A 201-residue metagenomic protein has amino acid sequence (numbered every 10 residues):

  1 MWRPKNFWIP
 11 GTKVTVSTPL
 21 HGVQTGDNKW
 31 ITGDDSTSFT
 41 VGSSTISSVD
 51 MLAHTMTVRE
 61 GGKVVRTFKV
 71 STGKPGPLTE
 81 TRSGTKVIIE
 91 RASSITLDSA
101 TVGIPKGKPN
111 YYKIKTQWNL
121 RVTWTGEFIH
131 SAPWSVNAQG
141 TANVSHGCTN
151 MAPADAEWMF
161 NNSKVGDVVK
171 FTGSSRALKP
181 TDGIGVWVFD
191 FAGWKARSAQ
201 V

Functional and structural regions predicted by a protein language model:
M1-S43: Acidic, low-complexity Ser/Thr/Gly/Pro-rich repeat segments typical of extracellular/periplasmic and surface-exposed
L20-V23, G62, S175-L178: Short, charged beta-turn/beta-strand-edge "cap" motif at the junction between a beta-strand and an adjacent loop
K29, G33-N137: Gly/Pro-biased beta-strand-loop elements
E80-S83, A100-V201: Exported/periplasmic cell-wall-interacting domains
